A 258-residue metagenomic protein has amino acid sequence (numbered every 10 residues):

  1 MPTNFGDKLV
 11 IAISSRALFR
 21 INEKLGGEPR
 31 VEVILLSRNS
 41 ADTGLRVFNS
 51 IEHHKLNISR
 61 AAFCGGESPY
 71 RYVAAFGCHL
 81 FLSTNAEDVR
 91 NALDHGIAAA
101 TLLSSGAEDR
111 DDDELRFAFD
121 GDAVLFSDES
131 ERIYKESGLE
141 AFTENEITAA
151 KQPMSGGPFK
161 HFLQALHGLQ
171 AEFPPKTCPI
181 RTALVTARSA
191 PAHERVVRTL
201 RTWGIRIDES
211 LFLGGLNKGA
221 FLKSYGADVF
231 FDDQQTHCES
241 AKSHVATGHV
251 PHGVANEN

Functional and structural regions predicted by a protein language model:
M1-E67, D111, D120-F212: Alpha-helical substrate-recognition element adjacent to the catalytic core
P29-E32, T43-R90, H95, A100-E108 (+5 more regions): A cross-kingdom feature marking solvent-exposed beta-strand/loop segments within repeated, beta-rich binding/scaffold
E114: Phosphate-coordination loops involved in phosphoryl transfer and adenosine-cofactor binding
